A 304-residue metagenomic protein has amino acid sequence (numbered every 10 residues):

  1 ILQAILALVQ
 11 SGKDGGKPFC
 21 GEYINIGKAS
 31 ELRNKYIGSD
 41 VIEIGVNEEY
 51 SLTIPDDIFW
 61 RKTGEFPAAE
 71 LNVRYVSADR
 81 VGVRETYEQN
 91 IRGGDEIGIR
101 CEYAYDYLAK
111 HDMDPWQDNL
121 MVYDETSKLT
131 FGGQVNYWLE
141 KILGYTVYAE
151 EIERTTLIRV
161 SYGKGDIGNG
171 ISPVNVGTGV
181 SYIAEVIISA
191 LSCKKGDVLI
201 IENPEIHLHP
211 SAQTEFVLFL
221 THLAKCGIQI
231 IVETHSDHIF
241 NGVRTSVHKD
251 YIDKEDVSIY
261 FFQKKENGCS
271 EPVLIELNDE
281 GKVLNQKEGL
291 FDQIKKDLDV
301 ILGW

Functional and structural regions predicted by a protein language model:
I1-N25, G177-S189, F219, K225 (+1 more regions): Phosphate-binding glycine-rich loops of NTP-binding sites
S11-E185, S189, K194-K195, V273-W304: Phosphate-coordinating catalytic segments in nucleotide- and nucleic-acid-processing enzymes
E125, G170-P173, I206-H207, Q229-E233: Short, charged/polar micro-motifs that form catalytic or ligand-binding hotspots
E202-N203: Walker B catalytic acidic pair
E215-W304: C-terminal lobe/lid and adjacent interdomain/linker elements of RecA-like ASCE P-loop ATPase modules
